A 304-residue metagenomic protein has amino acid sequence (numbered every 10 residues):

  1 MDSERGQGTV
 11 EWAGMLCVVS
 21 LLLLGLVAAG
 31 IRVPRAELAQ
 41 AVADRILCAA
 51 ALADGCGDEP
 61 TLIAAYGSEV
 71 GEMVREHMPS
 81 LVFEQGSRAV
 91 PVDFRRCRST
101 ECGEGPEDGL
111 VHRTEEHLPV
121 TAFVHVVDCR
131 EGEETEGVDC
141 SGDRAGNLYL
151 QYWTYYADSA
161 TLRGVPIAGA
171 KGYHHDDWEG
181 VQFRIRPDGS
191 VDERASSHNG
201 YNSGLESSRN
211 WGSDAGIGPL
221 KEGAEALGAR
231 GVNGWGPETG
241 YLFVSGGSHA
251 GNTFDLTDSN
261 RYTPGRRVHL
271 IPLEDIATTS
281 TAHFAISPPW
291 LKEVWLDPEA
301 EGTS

Functional and structural regions predicted by a protein language model:
M1-R5, G55-G57: Actinobacteria-biased recognition of intrinsically disordered, low-complexity terminal regions
E4-A29: N-terminal single-pass transmembrane signal-anchor helix
L22, L26-P60: Aliphatic-rich helix starts adjacent to a transmembrane/signal segment
E59-E179, G189-S304: A domain-level signal for the mature, folded cores of soluble proteins
R184-D188: Short beta-strand micro-motifs enriched in acidic
